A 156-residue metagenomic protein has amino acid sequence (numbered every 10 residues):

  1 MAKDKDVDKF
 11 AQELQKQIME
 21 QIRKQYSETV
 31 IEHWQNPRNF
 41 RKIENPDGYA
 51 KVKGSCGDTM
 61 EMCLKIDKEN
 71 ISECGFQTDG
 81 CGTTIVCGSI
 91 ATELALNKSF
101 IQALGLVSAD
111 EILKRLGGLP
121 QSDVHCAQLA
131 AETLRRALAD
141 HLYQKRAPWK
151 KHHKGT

Functional and structural regions predicted by a protein language model:
M1-E44, Y49, K98-T156: C-terminal binding/interaction regions
A11, Q25-Y26, G54-S55, F76-G80: Short acidic/polar alpha-helix capping motifs at helix-coil junctions
E32, P37-K68, G75: Structured beta-strand/loop patches that form or line metal/cofactor-binding pockets in enzymes
I66-F76, D110-L116: Glycine/charged-rich beta-loop-alpha catalytic/anionic-binding loops adjacent to active sites
T78-C87, C126: Short, thiol/selenol-centered motifs that function as redox-active sites or metal-ligating centers
T83-I101: Alpha-helical support elements that line or immediately flank enzyme active sites and cofactor-binding pockets
